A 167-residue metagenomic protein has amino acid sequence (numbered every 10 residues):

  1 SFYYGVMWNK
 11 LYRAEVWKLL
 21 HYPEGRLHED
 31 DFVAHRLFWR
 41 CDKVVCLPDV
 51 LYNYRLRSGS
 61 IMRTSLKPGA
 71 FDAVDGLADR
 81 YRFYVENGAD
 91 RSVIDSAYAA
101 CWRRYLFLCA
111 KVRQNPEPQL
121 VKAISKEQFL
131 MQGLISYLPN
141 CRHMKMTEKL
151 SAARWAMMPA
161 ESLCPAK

Functional and structural regions predicted by a protein language model:
S1-V45, G59-S65: Donor-binding/catalytic cores of nucleotide-activated saccharide and glycerol-phosphate transferases/polymerases
R13, K67, H143-K145: A diffuse structural propensity rather than consistent per-protein peaks
P48: A cytosolic small-molecule/anion-sensing beta-strand core signal
L51-S58, T64-R91, Y105-L134: Catalytic core of nucleotide-sugar-dependent glycosyltransferases
A89-A99, T147-L150: Structural motif
S96-L108: Amphipathic alpha-helical repeat scaffolds of TPR domains
Q114-K167: Membrane-interface aromatic/basic loop that binds lipid-linked glycans or pyrophosphate carriers, typified by
